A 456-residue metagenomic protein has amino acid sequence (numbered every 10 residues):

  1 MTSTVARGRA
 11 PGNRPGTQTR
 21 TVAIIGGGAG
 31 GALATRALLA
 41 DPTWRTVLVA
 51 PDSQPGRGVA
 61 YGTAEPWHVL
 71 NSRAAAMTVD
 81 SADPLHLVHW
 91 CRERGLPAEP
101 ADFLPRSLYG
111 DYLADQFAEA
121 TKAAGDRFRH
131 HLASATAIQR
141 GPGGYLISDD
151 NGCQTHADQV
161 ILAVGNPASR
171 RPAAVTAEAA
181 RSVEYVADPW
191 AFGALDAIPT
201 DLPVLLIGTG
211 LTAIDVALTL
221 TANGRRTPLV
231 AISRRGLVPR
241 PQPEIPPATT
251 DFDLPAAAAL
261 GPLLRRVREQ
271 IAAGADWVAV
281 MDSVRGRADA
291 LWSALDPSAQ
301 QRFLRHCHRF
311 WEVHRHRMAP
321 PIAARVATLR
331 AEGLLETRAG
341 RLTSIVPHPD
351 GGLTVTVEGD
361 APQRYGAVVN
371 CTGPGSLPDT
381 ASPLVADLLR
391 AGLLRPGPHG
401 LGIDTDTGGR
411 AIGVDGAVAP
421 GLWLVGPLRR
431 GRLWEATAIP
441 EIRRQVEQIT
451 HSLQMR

Functional and structural regions predicted by a protein language model:
T2-S53, V59, L96-A257, R265-R456: Flavin (primarily FAD) cofactor-binding/catalytic cores of flavoenzymes
Q54-G56, A64-E65, S72-A74, P398-G400: Residue-level signal for pocket-adjacent positions within structured domains
G62-H86, P247-P262, P321-A324: N-terminal glycine-rich dinucleotide-binding loop that anchors FAD/FMN and/or NAD(P) in oxidoreductases
S81-A98: N-terminal accessory alpha/beta regions
